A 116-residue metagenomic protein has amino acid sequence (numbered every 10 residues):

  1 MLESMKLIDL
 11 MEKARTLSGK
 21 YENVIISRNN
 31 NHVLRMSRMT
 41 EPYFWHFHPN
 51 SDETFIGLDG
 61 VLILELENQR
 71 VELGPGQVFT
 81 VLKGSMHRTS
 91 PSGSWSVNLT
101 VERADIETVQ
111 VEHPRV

Functional and structural regions predicted by a protein language model:
L2-L17, S27, R88, S92-V116: Double-stranded beta-helix
N30, E65-Q69, S92: Short strand-coil-strand connectors
N30, L58-D59, G74-P75: A cytosolic small-molecule/anion-sensing beta-strand core signal
V33-P49: Conserved short histidine dyad/triad with adjacent acidic residue
Y43-W45, G60-E65, I106: Short beta-strand segments in beta-sandwich/barrel cores
N50-D52, I56-I63, E67-N68: Glycine- and acidic-residue-biased ligand/ion/polar-headgroup-sensing regions
N68-K83: Short acidic-glycine-tyrosine-enriched beta hairpin
